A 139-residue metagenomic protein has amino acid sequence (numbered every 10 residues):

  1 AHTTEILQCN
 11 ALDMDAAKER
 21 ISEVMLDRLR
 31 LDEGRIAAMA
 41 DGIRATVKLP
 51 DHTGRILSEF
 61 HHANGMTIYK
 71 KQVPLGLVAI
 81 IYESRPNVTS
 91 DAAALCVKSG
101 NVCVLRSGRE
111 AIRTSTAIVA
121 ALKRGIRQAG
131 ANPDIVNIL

Functional and structural regions predicted by a protein language model:
A1-I68: N-terminal Rossmann-like NAD(P)+-binding subdomain of aldehyde/semialdehyde dehydrogenases
D41, K48, I56-L139: Rossmann-like NAD(P) dinucleotide-binding subdomain of oxidoreductase/dehydrogenase enzymes
